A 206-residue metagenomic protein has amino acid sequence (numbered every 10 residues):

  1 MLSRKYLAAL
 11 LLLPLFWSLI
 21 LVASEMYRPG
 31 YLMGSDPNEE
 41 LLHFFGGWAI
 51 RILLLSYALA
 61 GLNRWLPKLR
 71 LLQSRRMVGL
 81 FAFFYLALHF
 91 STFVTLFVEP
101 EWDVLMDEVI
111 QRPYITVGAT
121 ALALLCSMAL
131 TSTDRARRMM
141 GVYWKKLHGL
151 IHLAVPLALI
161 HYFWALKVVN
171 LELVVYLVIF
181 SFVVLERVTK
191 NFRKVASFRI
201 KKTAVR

Functional and structural regions predicted by a protein language model:
M1-R206: Membrane-embedded alpha-helical bundles that constitute the cytochrome b-like, heme-associated redox core of multi-pass
